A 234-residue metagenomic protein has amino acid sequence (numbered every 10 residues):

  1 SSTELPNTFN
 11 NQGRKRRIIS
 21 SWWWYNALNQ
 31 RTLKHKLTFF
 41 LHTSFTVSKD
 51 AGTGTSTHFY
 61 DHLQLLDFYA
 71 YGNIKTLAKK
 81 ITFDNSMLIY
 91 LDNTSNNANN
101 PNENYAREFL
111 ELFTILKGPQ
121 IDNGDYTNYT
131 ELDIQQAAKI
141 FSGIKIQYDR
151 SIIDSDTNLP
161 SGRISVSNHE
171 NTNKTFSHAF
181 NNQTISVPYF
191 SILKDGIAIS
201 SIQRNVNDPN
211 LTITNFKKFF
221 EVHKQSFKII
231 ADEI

Functional and structural regions predicted by a protein language model:
S2-L5, I19-W23, S56-I234: Active-site substrate-binding loop specific to GH73 endo-beta-N-acetylglucosaminidase modules in bacterial autolysins
T3-K15, W24-L28, G52: Post-signal peptide N-terminal segment of secreted/secretory-pathway proteins
R17-I19, L28-K36: Amphipathic interfacial helices
L33-L37, K49-T57, N100: Short, flexible active-site-proximal loops enriched in glycine and acidic residues
